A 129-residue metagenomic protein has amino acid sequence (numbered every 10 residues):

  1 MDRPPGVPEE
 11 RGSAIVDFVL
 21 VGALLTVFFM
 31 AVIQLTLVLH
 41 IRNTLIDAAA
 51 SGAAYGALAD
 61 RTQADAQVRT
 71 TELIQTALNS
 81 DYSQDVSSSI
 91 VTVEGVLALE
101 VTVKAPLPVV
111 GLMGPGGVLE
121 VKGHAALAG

Functional and structural regions predicted by a protein language model:
M1-Q67: Alpha-helical assembly-interface signal, strongest on the long, hydrophobic N-terminal helix that forms
D2-R3, A64-G129: Short, conserved structural patches
